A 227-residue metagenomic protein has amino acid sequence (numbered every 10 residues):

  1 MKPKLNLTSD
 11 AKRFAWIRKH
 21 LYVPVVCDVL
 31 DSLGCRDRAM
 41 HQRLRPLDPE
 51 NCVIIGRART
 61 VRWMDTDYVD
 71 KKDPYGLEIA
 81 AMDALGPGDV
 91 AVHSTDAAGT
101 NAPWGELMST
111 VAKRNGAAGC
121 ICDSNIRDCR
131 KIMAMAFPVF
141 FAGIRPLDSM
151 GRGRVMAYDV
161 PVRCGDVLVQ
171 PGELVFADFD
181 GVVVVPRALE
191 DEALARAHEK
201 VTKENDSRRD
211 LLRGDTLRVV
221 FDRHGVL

Functional and structural regions predicted by a protein language model:
M1-D73, E78, D83, K203 (+2 more regions): Intrinsically disordered, low-complexity regions enriched in acidic/Ser/Thr/Pro/Gln residues
A39-Q42, W63, V92-S94, A102 (+3 more regions): General beta-strand structural signal in soluble alpha/beta enzymes
I55-R57, G86-D89, N115-A118, A134-F137 (+3 more regions): Short coil/turn connectors at secondary-structure junctions
A81-D123: Extracellular/luminal Protease-associated
L107-V111, A136-P138, E199-K200: Short, solvent-exposed amphipathic alpha-helical segments in soluble enzyme and RNA/protein-processing domains
K113-R114, A118-P146: Ligand/cofactor pocket segment of small-molecule handling proteins
I144-V220: Acidic, glycine-rich flexible loop/linker segments
